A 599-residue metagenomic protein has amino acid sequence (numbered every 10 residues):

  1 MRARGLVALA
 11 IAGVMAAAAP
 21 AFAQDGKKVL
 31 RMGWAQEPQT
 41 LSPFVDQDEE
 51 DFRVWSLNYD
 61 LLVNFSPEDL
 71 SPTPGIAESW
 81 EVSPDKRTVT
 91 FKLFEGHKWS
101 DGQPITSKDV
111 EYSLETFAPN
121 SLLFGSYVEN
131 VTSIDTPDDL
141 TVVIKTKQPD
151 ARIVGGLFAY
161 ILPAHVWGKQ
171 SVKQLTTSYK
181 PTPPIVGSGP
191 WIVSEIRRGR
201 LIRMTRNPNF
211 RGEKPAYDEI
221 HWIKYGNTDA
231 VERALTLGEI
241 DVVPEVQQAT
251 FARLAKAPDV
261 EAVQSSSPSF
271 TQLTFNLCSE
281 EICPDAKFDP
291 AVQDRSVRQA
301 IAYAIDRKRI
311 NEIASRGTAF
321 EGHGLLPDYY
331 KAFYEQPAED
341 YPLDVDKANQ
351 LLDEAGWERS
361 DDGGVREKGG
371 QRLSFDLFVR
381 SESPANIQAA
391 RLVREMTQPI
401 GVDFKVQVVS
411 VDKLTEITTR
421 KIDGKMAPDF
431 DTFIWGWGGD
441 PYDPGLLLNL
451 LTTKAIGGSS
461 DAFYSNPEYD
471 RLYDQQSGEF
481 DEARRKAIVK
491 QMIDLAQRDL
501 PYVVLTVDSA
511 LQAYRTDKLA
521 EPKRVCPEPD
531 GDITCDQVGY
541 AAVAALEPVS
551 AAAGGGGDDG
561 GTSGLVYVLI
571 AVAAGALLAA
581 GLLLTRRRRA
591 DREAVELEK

Functional and structural regions predicted by a protein language model:
M1-V7: Bacterial N-terminal signal peptides that target proteins for export
A8-A17: Bacterial N-terminal signal peptides
A19-A23: Sec/Tat signal peptide C-region and signal peptidase I cleavage site
Q24, E68, F94-G125, S133-T136 (+6 more regions): Extracytoplasmic/periplasmic ligand-capture domains
Q24-L30: Cleaved targeting-peptide boundary
D25, K92, S126-Q170: Surface-exposed binding/hinge segments that line and control ligand-binding clefts or catalytic entry sites
G33-P84, E115, P184-G187: N-terminal lobe/hinge region of extracytoplasmic solute-binding protein
L505: Active-site-proximal polar cores
